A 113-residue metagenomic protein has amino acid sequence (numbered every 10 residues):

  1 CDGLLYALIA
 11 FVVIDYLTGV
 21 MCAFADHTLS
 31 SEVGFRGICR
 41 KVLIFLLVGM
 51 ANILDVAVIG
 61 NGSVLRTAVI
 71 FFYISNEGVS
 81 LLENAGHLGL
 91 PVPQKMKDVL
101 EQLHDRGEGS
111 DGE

Functional and structural regions predicted by a protein language model:
C1, A10, T18-L29: Scaffold helices S1-S3 of the voltage-sensor/voltage-sensor-like domain in six-transmembrane cation channels
C1-L5, V56-L65: Helix-coil boundary and interhelical linker segments in multi-pass alpha-helical membrane proteins
G3-I9, G37-I38, V42: A loop-to-helix transmembrane entry motif
L8-G19, I44-N52, F72-S80: Alpha-helical transmembrane segments of multi-pass membrane proteins
A23-S31, V56, G60, L88: Transmembrane helix-loop junctions in multipass membrane proteins, especially transporters and channels
D26-L47: Juxtamembrane helix-capping/reentrant segments at transmembrane boundaries
K41-L47, S63-F71, D98-E113: Alpha-helical membrane-embedding segments and immediately adjacent membrane-interface amphipathic helices
S75-E113: Membrane-proximal cytosolic segments adjacent to transmembrane helices
